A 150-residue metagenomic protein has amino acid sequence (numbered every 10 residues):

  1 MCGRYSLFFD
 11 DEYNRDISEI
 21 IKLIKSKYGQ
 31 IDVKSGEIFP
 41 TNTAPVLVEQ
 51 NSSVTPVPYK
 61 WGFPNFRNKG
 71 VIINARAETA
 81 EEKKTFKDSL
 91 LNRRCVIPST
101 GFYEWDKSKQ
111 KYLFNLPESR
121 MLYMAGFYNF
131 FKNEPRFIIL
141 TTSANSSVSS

Functional and structural regions predicted by a protein language model:
M1-S150: Short linear sequence motif anchored by a di-proline
